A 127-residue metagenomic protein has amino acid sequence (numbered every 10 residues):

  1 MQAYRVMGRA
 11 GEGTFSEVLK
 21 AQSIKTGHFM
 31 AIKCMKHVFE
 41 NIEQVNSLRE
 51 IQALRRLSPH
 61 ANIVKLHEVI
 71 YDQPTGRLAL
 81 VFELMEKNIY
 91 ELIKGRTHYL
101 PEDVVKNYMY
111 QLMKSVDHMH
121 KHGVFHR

Functional and structural regions predicted by a protein language model:
V6-T14, V18: Protein kinase glycine-rich loop
E17-H37: Glycine-rich ATP phosphate-binding loop
S47, I51-Q52: Regulatory alphaC helix of protein kinase catalytic domains
P59-E68: Conserved HxN/HPN-centered segment at the entrance to the catalytic loop of eukaryotic protein kinase-like domains
T75-N88: Conserved short submotifs of the Hanks-type protein kinase catalytic core that shape the nucleotide-binding pocket
I89-L100: AlphaC helix of the protein kinase catalytic domain
Y108-M109: Activation segment signature within eukaryotic-like protein kinase domains
L112-V124: Protein kinase catalytic-loop region centered on the HRD/HxD motif
